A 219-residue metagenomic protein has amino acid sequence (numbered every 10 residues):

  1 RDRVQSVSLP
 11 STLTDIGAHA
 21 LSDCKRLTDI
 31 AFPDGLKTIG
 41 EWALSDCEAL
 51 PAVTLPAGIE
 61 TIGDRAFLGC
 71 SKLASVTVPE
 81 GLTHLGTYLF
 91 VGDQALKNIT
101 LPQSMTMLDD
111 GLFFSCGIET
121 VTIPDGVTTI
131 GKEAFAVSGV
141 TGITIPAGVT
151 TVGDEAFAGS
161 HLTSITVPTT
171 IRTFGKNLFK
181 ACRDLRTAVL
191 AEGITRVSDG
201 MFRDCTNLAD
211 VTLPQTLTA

Functional and structural regions predicted by a protein language model:
R1-D15, K25-T38, E48-T61, S71-H84 (+6 more regions): Structural signature of tandem-repeat unit edges
